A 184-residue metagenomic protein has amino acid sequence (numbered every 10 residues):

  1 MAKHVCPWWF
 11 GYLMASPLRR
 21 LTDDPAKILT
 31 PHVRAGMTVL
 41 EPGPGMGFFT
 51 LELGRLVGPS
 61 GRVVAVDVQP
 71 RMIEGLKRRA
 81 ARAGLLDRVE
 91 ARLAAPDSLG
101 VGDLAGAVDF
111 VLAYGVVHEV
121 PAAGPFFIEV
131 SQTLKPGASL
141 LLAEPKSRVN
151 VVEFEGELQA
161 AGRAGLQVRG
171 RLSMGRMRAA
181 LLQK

Functional and structural regions predicted by a protein language model:
R19-A35: Conserved alpha-helix/loop element of class I SAM-dependent methyltransferases that forms part of the SAM/SAH-binding
M37-G45: Conserved class I S-adenosyl-L-methionine
M46, E52-L99: Class I SAM-dependent methyltransferase SAM/SAH-binding core
D97-F110: A short acidic, Gly/Pro-enriched loop at the edge of an enzyme's catalytic core that lines a small-molecule cofactor
D109-P121: A short SAM/SAH-binding and catalytic strip from SAM-dependent methyltransferases
G124-P136: A short glycine-rich, Lys/Arg-flanked "PGG" loop and its adjoining helix->strand segment in the class I
G137-E144: Conserved beta-strand signature within the Rossmann-like core of class I S-adenosyl-L-methionine
S173-K184: Core SAM-dependent methyltransferase catalytic element
